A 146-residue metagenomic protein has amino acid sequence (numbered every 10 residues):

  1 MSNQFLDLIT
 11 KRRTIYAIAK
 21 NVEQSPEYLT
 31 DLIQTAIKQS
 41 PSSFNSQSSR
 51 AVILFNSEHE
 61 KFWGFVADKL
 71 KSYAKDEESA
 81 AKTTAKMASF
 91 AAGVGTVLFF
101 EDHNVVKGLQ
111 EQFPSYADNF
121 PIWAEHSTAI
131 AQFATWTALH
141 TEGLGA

Functional and structural regions predicted by a protein language model:
M1-G95: N-terminal amphipathic, basic helical "cap/leader" segment at the start of enzyme domains
A36-I37, F113-A146: Small-aliphatic-rich amphipathic alpha-helix that forms the alpha element of a beta-alpha
F65-A67, G108-P114: Short, flexible, mixed-charge acidic loops at enzyme active sites
T96-F99, W136: Short, hydrophobic/aromatic-rich beta-strand segments within well-structured domains
F100-V105: Short glycine-enriched loops at secondary-structure junctions
